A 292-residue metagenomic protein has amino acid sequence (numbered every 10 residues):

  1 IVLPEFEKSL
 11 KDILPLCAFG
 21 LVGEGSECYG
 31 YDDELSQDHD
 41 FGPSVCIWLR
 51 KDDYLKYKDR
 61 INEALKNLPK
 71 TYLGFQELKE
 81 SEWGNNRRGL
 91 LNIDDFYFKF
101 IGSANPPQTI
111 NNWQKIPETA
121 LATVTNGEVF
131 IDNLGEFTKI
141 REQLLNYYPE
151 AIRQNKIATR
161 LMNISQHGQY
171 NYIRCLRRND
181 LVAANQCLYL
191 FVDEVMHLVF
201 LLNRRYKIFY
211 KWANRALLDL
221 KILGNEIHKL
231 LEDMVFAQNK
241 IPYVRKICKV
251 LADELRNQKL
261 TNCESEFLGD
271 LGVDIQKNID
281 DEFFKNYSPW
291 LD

Functional and structural regions predicted by a protein language model:
I1-P4: N-terminal regions immediately upstream of nucleotidyltransferase
F6-D52: Active-site nucleotide-donor binding segment shared across nucleotidyl transfer reactions
E7, G25, L49-R50, P69 (+5 more regions): Alpha-helix initiation/capping motif
L49-Y54, R178-V182: A generic structural motif
L55-L176: Conserved NTP/Mg2+-binding pocket subregion across the NTase superfamily
T119-K285, L291: Conserved nucleotidyltransferase catalytic core and NTase-mimicking acidic/glycine-rich helix/loop elements in nucleic
